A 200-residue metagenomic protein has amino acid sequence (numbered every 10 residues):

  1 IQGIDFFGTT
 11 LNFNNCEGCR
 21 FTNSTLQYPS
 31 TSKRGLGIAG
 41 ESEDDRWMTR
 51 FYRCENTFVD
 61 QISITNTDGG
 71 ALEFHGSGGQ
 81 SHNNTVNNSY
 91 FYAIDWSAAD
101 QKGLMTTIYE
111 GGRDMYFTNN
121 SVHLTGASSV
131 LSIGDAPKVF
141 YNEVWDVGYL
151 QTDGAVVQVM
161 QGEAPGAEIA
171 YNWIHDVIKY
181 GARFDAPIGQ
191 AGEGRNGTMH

Functional and structural regions predicted by a protein language model:
Q2-F7, E17-S30, Y52-G69, Q80-S97 (+5 more regions): Right-handed parallel beta-helix
T31-S32, L36-D45: Blade-loop segments of beta-propeller domains
S32-R34, S97-D100, L150-A155: A flexible loop/linker signature enriched in serine peptidases of the S9 family
S77, M160-G162, D185-G189: Active-site beta-loop-alpha junctions enriched in small/polar residues
G154-V156, Y180-G181: Short beta-alpha connecting loops at secondary-structure transitions that line or flank enzyme active sites
